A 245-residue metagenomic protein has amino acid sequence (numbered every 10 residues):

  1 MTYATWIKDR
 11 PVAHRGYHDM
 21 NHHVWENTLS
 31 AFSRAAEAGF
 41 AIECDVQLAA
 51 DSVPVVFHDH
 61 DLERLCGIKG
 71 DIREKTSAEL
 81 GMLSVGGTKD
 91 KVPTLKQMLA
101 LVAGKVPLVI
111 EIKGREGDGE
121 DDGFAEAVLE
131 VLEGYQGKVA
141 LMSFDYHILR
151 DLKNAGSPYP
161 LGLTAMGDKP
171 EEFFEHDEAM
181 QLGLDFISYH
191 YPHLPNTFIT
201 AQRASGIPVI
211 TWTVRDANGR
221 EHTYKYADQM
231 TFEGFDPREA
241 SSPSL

Functional and structural regions predicted by a protein language model:
M1-L245: Phosphate-group recognition and catalysis centered on beta-loop-alpha active-site segments
